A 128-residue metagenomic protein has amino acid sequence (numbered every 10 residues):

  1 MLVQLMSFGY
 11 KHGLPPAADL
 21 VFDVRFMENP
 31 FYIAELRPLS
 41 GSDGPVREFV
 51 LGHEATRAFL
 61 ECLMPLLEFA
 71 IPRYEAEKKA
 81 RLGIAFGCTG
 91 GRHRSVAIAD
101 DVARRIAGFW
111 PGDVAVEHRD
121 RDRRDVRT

Functional and structural regions predicted by a protein language model:
M1-I84, D122-D125: C-terminal accessory "lid"/substrate-recognition subdomains
M6-F8, G87-T89, E117: Short hydrophobic segments within beta-strands
G41-D43, G91, F109: A generic membrane alpha-helix/interface feature
E61-E68, V96-D100, R104: A generic structural signal for well-ordered alpha-helical surface patches
A80-A103: Catalytic cysteine-centered active loop of the rhodanese-like fold, especially the PTP/DSP P-loop
D101-D113: Conserved helicase motor "Helicase C" RecA-like lobe of SF1/SF2 P-loop NTPases
W110-D122: Short beta-strand-centered segment that lines the nucleotide-binding/catalytic pocket of NTP-utilizing
T128: Active-site helical microenvironments for divalent-metal-assisted chemistry
